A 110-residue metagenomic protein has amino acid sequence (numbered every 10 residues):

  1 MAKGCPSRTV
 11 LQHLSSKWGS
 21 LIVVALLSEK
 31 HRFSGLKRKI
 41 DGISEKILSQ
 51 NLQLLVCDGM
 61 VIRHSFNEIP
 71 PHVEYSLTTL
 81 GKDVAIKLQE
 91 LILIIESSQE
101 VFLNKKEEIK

Functional and structural regions predicted by a protein language model:
A2, K82-K110: Amphipathic alpha-helical dimerization/coiled-coil segments that flank or bridge DNA-binding/regulatory modules
A2-I47, P71-E74: N-terminal helix-turn-helix DNA-binding core of bacterial DNA-binding proteins
L48, L54-L55: Basic amphipathic alpha-helical segments that dock to polyanions
N67-L88: Basic, amphipathic "hinge/linker" alpha-helix immediately C-terminal to the N-terminal HTH DNA-binding motif
